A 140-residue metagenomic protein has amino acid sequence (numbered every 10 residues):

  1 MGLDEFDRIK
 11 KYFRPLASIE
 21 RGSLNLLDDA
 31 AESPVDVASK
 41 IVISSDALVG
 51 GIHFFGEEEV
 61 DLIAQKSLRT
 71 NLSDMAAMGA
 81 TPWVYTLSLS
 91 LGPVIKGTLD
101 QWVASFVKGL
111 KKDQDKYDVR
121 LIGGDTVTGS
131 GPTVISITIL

Functional and structural regions predicted by a protein language model:
M1-L62, M78, L87, D113: Extreme N-terminal cap/leader segments of soluble proteins
D4-R8, Y12, D28, I63 (+5 more regions): General structural feature for long, well-ordered alpha-helical segments within catalytic domains of soluble enzymes
G22-L24, F55-L72, K96-K108: Glycine-rich anion/phosphate-binding loops
E32, N71, G79, L121: Residue-level signal for inorganic ion chemistry
I41, L48, W83-L140: Glycine-rich anion-binding loops of enzyme active sites
M75: Conserved phosphate/oxyanion-binding catalytic-loop motifs
